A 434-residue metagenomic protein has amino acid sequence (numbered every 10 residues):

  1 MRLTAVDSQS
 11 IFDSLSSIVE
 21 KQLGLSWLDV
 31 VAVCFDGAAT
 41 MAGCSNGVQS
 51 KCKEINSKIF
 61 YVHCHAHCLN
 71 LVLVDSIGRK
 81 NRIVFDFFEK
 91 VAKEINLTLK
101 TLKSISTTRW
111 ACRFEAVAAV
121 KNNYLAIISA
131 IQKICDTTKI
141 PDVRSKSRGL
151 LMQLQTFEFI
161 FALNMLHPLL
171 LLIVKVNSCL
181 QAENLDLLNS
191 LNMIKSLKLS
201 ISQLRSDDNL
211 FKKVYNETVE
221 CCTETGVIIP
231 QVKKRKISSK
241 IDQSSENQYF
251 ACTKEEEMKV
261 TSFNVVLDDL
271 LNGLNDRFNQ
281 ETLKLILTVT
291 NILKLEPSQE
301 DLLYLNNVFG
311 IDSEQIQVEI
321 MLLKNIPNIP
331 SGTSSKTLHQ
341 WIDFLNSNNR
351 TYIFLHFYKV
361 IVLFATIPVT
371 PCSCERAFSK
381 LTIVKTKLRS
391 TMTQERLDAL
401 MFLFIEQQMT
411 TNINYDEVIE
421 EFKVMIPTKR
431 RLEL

Functional and structural regions predicted by a protein language model:
M1-L434: Alpha-helical structural modules in large enzymes and assemblies
